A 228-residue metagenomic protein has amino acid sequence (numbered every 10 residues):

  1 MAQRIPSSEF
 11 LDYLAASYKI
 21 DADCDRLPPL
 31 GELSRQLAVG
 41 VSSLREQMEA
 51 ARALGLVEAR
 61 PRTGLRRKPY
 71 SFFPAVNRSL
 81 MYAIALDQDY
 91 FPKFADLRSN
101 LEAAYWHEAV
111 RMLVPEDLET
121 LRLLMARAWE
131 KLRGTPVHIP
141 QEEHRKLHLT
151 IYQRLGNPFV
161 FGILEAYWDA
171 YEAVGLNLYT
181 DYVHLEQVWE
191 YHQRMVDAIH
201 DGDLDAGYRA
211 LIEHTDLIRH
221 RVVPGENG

Functional and structural regions predicted by a protein language model:
M1-L97: Short linear motifs at protein or domain termini
K19-D23, V110-V114, R133-V137, L176-T180 (+2 more regions): Short, flexible helix-adjacent loops and helix caps
L30, G156-P158, G202-D203: Short loop-to-helix capping motifs
F73-L147, E190-H200, L204-R209: All-alpha effector-binding/dimerization core of bacterial HTH-type transcriptional repressors
W129, K146, Y167-G228: C-terminal all-alpha effector/ligand-binding and dimerization domain of prokaryotic HTH-type transcriptional repressors
I151: Short basic (Lys/Arg) and small-residue
P158-A166: Short, charge-rich, low-complexity alpha-helical interaction segments
